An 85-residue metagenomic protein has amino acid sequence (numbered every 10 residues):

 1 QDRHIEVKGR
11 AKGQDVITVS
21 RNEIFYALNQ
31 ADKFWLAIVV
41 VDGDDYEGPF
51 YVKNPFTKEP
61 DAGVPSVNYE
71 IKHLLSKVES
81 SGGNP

Functional and structural regions predicted by a protein language model:
Q1-A11: Conserved catalytic cores of phosphodiester-cleaving nucleases, focusing on short active-site segments
K8, R21-L36: Extended catalytic cores and adjacent scaffolds of nucleotide/polyanion-binding enzymes
A11-R21: Active-site-adjacent loop/helix micro-motif of nuclease/hydrolase catalytic cores
Q30-P85: Domain-level recognition of nuclease-like catalytic cores that cleave nucleotide substrates
